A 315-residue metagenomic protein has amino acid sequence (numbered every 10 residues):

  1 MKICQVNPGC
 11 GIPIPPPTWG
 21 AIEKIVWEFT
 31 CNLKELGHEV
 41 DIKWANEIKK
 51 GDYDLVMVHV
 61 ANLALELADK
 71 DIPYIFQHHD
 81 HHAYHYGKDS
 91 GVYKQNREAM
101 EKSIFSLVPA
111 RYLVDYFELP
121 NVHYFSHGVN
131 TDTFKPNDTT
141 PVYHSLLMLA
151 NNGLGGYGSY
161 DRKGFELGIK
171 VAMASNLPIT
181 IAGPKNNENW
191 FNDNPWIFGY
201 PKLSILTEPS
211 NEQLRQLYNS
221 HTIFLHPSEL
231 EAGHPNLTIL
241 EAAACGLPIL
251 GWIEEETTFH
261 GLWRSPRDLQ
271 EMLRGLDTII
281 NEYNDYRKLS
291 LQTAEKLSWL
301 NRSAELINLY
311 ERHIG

Functional and structural regions predicted by a protein language model:
L55-V60, E66-Y86, F105-L107: Active-site proximal beta-strand in glycosyltransferases
K102-P136, S145, L149-N151: Donor nucleotide-sugar binding/catalytic pocket of nucleotide-sugar-dependent glycosyltransferases
P141-P195, N211: Conserved catalytic-core segment of nucleotide-activated headgroup transferases in glycan assembly
Y157-K163, H226-L240, W252-H260: Nucleotide-sugar-dependent
F191-R215: Nucleotide-activated donor-binding/catalytic signature segment of Leloir-type glycosyltransferases, i.e., the conserved
N219-A232, L247: Acidic donor-binding loop of glycosyltransferase active sites
A244-G251: Short hydrophobic beta-strand element within catalytic cores of glycosyltransferases and related nucleotide-activated
R267, N281-G315: A charged, aromatic-enriched C-terminal amphipathic alpha-helix characteristic of glycosyltransferases across folds
